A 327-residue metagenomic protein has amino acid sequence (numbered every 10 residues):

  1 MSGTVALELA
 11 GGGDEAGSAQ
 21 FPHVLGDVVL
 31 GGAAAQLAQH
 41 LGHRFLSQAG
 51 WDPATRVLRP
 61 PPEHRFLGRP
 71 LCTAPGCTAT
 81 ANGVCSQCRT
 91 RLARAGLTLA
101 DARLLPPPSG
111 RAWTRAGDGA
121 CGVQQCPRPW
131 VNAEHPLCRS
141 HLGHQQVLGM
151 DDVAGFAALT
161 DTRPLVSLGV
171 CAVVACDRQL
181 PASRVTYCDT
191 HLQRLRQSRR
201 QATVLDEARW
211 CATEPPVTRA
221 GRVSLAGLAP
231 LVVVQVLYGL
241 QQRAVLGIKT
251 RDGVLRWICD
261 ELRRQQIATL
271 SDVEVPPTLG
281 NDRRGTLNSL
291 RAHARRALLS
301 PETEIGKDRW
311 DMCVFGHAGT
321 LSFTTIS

Functional and structural regions predicted by a protein language model:
M1-S327: Charge-rich, intrinsically disordered N-terminal extensions that act as flexible nucleic-acid engagement or regulatory
